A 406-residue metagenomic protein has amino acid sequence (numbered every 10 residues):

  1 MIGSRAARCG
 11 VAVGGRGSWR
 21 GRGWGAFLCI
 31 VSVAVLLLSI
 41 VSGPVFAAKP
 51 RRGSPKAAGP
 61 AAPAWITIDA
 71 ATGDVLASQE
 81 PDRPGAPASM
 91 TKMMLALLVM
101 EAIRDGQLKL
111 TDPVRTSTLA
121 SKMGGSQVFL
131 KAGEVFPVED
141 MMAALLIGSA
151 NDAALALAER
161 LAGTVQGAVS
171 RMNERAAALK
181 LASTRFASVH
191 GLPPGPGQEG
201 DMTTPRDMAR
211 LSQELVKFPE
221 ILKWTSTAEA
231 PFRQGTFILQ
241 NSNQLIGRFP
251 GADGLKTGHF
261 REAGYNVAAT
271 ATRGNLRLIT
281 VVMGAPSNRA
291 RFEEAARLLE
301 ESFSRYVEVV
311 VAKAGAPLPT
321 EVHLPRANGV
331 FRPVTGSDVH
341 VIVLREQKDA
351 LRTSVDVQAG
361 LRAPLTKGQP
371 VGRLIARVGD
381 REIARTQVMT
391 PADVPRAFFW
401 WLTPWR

Functional and structural regions predicted by a protein language model:
M1-R22: N-terminal secretory signal peptides that target proteins for export/translocation
L28-I40: Bacterial N-terminal signal peptides
A47-R210, L215-P219: Active-site-adjacent loops and short helices of periplasmic peptidoglycan-processing enzymes
P196-R406: Domain-terminus/edge residues, biased toward the C-terminal soluble/receptor-binding domains of extracytoplasmic
